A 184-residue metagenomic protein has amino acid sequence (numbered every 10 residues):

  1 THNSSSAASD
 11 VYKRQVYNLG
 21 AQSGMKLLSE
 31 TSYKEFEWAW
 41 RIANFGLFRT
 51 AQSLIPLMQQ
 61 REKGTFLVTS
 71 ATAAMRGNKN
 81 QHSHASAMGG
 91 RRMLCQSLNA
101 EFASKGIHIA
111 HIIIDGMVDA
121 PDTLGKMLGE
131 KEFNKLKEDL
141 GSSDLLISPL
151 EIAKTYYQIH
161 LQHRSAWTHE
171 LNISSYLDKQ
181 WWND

Functional and structural regions predicted by a protein language model:
T1-Y12: Single conserved hydrophobic/aromatic residue that forms the stacking wall/gate of nucleotide- or nucleobase-binding
K13, L27, M58-A71, S104-I107: Active-site loop of short-chain dehydrogenase/reductase
K13-G20, A43, V68, A110: Rossmann-fold scaffold of SDR-type NAD(P)-dependent oxidoreductases
V16, G46-L54: Hydrophobic positions on the long internal alpha-helix of Rossmann-like NAD(P)-dependent oxidoreductase domains
Y17-E37, N80: Conserved mid-core segment of classical short-chain dehydrogenase/reductases
A21, T65-G90, Q96, A100-A103 (+1 more regions): Catalytic loop of short-chain dehydrogenase/reductase
S29-F48, K63, L67, R91: Catalytic Tyr-X3-Lys loop
S104-I107, H111-D115, D119, L128-D184: C-terminal helical subdomain
